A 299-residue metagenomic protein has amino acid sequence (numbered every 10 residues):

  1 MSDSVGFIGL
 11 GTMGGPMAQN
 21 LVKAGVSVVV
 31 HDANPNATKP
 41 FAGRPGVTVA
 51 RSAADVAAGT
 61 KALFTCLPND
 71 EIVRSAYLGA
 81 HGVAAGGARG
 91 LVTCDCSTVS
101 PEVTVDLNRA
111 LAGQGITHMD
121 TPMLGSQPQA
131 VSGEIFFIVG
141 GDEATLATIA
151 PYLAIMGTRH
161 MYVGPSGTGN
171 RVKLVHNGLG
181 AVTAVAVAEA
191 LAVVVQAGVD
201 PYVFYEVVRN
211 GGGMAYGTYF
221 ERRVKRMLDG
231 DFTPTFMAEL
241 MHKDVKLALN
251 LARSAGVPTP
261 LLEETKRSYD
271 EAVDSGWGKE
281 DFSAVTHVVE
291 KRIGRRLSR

Functional and structural regions predicted by a protein language model:
M1-C66, Q127: NAD(P)+-binding Rossmann beta1-loop-alpha1 motif at the extreme N-terminus of oxidoreductases
V5, T98-G178: Rossmann-fold dinucleotide-binding core
A54-A58, A62-L63, L67-I135: Rossmann-like NAD(P)(H) cofactor-binding subdomain of soluble oxidoreductases
G133, F137-G140, M161, P165-A197 (+2 more regions): Active-site-proximal catalytic alpha-helix in oxidoreductases
N170, A215-Y216, F220-E280: Interdomain hinge/lid region at the active-site interface of Rossmann-like NAD(P)-dependent oxidoreductases
Y202-N210, E263-R267: Beta-strand segments within the central parallel beta-sheet cores of soluble alpha/beta enzyme folds
D270, D274-R299: NAD(P)-dependent dehydrogenase/reductase Rossmann-like domain
